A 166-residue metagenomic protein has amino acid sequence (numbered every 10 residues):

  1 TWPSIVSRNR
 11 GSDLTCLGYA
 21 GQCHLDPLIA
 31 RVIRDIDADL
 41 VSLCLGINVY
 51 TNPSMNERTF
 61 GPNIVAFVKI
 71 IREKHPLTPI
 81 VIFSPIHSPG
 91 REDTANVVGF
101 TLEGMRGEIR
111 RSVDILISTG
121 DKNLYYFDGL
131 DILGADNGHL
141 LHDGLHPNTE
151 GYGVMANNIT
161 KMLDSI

Functional and structural regions predicted by a protein language model:
W2-I5, S42-C44: A broad, low-specificity signal for short, low-complexity segments enriched in glycine/proline and polar/charged
P3-T15, D114: Short helix-loop-beta junction
G11-L25: Short connector loops at secondary-structure junctions
Y19, P27-I166: Alpha-helical cap/lid subdomain in secreted, periplasmic, or secretory-pathway luminal O-acyl-processing enzymes
